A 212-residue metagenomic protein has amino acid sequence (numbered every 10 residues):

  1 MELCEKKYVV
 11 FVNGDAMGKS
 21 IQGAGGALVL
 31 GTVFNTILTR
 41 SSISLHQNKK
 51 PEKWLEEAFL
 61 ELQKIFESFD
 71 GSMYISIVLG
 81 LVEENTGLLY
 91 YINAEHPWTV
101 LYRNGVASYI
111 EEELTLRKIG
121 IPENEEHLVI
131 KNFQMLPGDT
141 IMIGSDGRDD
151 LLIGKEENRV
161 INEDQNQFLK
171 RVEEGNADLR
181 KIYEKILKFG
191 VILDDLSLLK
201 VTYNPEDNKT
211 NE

Functional and structural regions predicted by a protein language model:
M1: Alpha-helical phosphate/pyrophosphate-handling elements in metalloenzyme active cores
C4, I21-G105, L114, L128 (+2 more regions): Catalytic core of PPM/PP2C metal-dependent serine/threonine phosphatase domains
E5-I21, Y91-E95, N132-E156, K200-V201: Conserved beta-strand-loop-short alpha-helix elements that form and flank the Mn2+/Mg2+-coordinating active site
K6, I77, E112-G154, F189-I192: Acidic loop->beta-strand submotif enriched in PP2C/PPM serine/threonine phosphatases
A16, A107-S108: GAF sensory/regulatory domain recognition with acknowledged cross-activation on helical regulatory dimers
Q22-A24, L89-Y90, V100-Y102, S108-E112 (+4 more regions): Extended hydrophobic-aromatic, low-complexity segments
Q22-N48, M135, D139-G190, E206-E212: Active-site-proximal, acidic helix/loop segment immediately C-terminal to a metal-coordinating Asp/Glu
